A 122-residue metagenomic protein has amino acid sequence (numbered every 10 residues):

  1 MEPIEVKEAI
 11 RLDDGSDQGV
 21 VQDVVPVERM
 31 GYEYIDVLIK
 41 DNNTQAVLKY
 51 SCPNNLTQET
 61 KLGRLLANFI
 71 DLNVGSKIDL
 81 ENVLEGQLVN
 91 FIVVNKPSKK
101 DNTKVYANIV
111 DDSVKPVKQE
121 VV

Functional and structural regions predicted by a protein language model:
M1-V122: Short beta-rich binding modules
